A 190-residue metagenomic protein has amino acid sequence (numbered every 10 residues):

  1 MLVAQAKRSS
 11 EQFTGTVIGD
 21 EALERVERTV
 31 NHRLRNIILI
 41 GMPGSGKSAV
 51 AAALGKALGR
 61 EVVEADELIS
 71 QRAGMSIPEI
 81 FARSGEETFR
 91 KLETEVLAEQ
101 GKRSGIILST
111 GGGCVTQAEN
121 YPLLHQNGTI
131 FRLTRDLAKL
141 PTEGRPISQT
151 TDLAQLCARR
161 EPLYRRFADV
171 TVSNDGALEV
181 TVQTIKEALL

Functional and structural regions predicted by a protein language model:
E11, G15, E21-R33, I37 (+5 more regions): NTP-dependent small-molecule kinase module
M42: P-loop (Walker A) phosphate-binding loop of NTP-binding proteins
G46: Conserved glycine(s) of the Walker
E64-P122, L163: ATP-dependent small-molecule kinase phosphotransfer cores that center on conserved nucleotide phosphate-binding segments
G112-V115, D136-A138, A177: Short glycine-rich anion-binding loops that position phosphate/pyrophosphate groups of nucleotides and phosphorylated
Q126-L163, F167-V170: A glycine- and Lys/Arg-enriched "phosphate-lid" helix/loop adjacent to the NTP-binding pocket of small-molecule kinases
